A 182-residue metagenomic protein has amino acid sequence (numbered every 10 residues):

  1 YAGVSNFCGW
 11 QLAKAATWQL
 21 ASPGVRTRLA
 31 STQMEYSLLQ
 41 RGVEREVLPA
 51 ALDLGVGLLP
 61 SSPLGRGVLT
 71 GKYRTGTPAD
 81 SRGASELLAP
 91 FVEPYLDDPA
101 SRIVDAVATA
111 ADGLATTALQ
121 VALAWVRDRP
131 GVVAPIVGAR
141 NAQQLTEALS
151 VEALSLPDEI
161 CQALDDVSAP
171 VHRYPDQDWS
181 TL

Functional and structural regions predicted by a protein language model:
Y1-V167: Beta/alpha (TIM)-barrel catalytic core signal, keyed to glycine-rich beta->alpha loops juxtaposed to Asp/Glu that bind
L156, R173-P175: Short arginine-rich
D176-S180: Short coil/turn segments at secondary-structure boundaries
